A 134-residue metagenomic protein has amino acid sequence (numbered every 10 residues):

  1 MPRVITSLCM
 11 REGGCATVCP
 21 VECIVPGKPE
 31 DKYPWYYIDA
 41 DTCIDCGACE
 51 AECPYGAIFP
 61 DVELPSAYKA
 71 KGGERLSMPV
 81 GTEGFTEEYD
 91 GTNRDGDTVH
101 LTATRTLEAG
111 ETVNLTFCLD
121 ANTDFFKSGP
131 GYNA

Functional and structural regions predicted by a protein language model:
M1-G14, E22-D45, P60-K69, Y132-N133: Ferredoxin-like iron-sulfur electron-transfer modules
C15-A16, C49: Ser/Thr-Pro-rich, acidic low-complexity intrinsically disordered regions of eukaryotic RNA-binding
V18-C19, C23, E52-C53: A structural motif detector for beta-strand N-caps
D41-T42, A48-A134: Flanking helices and flexible, charged tails adjoining ferredoxin-like Fe-S electron-transfer domains in multi-subunit
